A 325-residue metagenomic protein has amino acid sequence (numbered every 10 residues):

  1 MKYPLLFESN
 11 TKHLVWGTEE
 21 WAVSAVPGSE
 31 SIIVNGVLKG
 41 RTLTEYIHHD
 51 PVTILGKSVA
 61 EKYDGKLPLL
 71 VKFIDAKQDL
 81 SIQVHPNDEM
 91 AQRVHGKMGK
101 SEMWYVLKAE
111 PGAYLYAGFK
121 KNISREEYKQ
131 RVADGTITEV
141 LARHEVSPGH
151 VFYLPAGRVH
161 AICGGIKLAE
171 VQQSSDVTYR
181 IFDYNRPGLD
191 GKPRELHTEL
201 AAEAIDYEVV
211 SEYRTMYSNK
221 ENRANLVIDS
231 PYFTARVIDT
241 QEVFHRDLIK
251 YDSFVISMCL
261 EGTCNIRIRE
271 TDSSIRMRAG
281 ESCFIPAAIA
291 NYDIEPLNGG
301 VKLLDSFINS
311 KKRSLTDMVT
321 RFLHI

Functional and structural regions predicted by a protein language model:
M1-I123, D183-S211, A235, S310-K311 (+1 more regions): Transition-metal
Y63, I74-D79, D88, M98 (+4 more regions): Ligand-binding loop in jelly-roll beta-barrel domains
V71, L80, E102-Y105, R143-H144 (+4 more regions): His/acidic/aromatic-lined binding-pocket segments of jelly-roll/cupin-type domains and related regulatory beta-sandwich
K108-P148, Y153: Intrinsically disordered, low-complexity linker/loop segments enriched in Gly/Pro and charged/polar residues
D134, V140, V151-Y153, V159-V210: An exposed, glycine/acidic-rich loop-and-rim segment of catalytic or binding clefts
V140-Y153, I268-I289: Short acidic-glycine-tyrosine-enriched beta hairpin
Y179-Y251: C-terminal amphipathic alpha-helical segment
H245-R246, G262-R267: Short beta-strand segments in beta-sandwich/barrel cores
